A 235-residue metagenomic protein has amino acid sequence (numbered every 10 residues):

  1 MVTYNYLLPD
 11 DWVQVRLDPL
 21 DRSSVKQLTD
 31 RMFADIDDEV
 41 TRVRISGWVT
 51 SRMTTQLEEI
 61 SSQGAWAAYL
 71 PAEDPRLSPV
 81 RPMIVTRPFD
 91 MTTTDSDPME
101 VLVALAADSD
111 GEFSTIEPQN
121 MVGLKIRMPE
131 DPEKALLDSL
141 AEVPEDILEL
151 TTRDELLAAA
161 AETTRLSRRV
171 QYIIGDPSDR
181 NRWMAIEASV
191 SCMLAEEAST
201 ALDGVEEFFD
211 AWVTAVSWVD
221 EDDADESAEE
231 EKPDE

Functional and structural regions predicted by a protein language model:
M1-Y6, S96-L102, A201-E206: Short aromatic-glycine motifs in intrinsically disordered, low-complexity regions
V2-L20: Proline-anchored loop/turn motifs at beta-strand termini and strand-loop-strand connectors
W12, A188-E235: Surface-exposed amphipathic alpha-helical segments
D18-T29, D223-S227: Short acidic, Gly/Pro-enriched loop/turn segments at secondary-structure junctions
S23-G47: Short, surface-exposed polybasic-and-hydrophobic patches located at secondary-structure transitions
E59-G175, E230-D234: Signature of long, low-cysteine stretches enriched in small and polar/charged residues
M83, A185-A188: Active-site-flanking beta-strand signature of metal-NTP-handling nucleotidyl enzymes and homologous cyclase-like
I173-W183: Short glycine/proline-enriched loop/turn "hinge" motifs that connect secondary-structure elements and lie
